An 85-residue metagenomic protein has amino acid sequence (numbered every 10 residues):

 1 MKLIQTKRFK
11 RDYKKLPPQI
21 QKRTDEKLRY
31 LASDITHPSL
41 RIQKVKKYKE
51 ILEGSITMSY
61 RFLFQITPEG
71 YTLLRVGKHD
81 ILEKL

Functional and structural regions predicted by a protein language model:
M1, E26, Q43-K46, G77: Generic cytosolic/nucleocytoplasmic N-terminal low-complexity/intrinsically disordered segments
K2-I4, R11, K22, I56-L85: Enriched for short, Lys/Arg-rich terminal
I4-R8, K14, Q43-E50: Basic nucleic-acid-binding interfaces
Q21-T24, I51: Hydrophobic alpha-helical segments
R29-G54: A short, surface-exposed loop/turn module that caps and links secondary-structure elements
